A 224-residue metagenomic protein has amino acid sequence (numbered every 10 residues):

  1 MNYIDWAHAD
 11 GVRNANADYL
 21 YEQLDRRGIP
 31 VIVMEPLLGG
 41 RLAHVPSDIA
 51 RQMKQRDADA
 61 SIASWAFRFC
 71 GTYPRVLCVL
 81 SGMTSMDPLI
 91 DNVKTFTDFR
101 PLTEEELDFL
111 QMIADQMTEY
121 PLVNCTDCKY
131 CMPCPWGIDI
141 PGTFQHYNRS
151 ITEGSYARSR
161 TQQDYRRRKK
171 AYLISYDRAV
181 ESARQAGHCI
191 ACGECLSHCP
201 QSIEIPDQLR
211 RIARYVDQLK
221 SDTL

Functional and structural regions predicted by a protein language model:
M1-I138, G142-Q145, T152-R168, E181 (+2 more regions): Beta/alpha (TIM)-barrel catalytic core signal, keyed to glycine-rich beta->alpha loops juxtaposed to Asp/Glu that bind
R56-D57, A213-D217, S221: Amphipathic, soluble alpha/beta structural segments
E119, G137, A183-Q185, S202 (+1 more regions): Glycine-centered secondary-structure boundary/capping sites
E153-C192, Q218-L224: Short Fe-S-cluster ligation motifs
C192-C195, C199: Hydrophobic packing within well-folded, soluble alpha/beta domains
C199-Y215: Generic C-terminus detector
